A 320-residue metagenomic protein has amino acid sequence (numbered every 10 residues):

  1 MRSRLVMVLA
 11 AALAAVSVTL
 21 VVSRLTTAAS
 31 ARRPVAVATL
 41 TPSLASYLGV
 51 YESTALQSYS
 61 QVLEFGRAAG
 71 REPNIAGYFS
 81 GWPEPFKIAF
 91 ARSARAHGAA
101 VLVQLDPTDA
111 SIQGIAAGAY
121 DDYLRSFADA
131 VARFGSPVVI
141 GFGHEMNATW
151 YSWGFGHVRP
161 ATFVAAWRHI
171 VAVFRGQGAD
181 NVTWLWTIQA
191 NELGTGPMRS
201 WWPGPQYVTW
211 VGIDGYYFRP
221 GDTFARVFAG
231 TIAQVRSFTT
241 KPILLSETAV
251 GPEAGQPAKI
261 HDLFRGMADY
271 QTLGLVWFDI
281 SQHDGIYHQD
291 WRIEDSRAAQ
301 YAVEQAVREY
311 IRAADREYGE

Functional and structural regions predicted by a protein language model:
V18-T39: C-terminal region of N-terminal signal peptides and the immediate post-cleavage residues of exported proteins
R32-P85: Boundary/entry segment of secreted carbohydrate-active catalytic domains
S46-S53, V139, S246-E320: Substrate-binding cleft of secreted/luminal carbohydrate-active enzymes
Y59-V62, A190-Q206, H261: Distinct, well-ordered alpha-helical segments
V62-R71, P85-L102, S126-S136, W201-Q206 (+2 more regions): Acidic (Asp/Glu)-rich catalytic clusters
P73-F79, M198-A225, F278-I280: Aromatic- and acid-rich polysaccharide-binding/catalytic face of secreted or lumenal carbohydrate-active enzymes
G81-P83, I88-W186, L273, F278 (+1 more regions): Substrate-binding cleft of extracellular glycoside hydrolase catalytic domains
A89-D106, I213-A254: Glycoside hydrolase catalytic-domain groove-lining segments
